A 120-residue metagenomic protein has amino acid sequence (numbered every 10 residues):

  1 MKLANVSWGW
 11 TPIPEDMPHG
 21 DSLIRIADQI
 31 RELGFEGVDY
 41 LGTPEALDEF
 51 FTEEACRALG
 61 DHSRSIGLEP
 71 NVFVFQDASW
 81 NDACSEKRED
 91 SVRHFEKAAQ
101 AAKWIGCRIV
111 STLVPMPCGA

Functional and structural regions predicted by a protein language model:
M1-C107: N-terminal pre-domain/capping segments
A102-A120: Active-site groove signature of glycoside hydrolases
